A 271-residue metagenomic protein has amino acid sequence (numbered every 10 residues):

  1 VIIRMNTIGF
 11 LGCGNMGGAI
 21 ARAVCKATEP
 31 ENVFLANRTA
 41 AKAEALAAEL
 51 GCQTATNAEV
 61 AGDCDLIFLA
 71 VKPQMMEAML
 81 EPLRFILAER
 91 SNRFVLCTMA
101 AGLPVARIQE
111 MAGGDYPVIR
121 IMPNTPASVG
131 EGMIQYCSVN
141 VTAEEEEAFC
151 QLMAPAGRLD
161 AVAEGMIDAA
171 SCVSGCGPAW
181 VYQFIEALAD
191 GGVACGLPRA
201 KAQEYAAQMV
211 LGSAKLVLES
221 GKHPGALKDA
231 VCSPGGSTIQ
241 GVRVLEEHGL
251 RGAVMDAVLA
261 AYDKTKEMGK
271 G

Functional and structural regions predicted by a protein language model:
V1-G62, E131-G132, V193-C195: NAD(P)+-binding Rossmann beta1-loop-alpha1 motif at the extreme N-terminus of oxidoreductases
I2, A207-G271: NAD(P)-dependent Rossmann-like dehydrogenase/reductase catalytic/cofactor-binding core
I20, F34, L50, A58-I134: Rossmann-like NAD(P)(H) cofactor-binding subdomain of soluble oxidoreductases
V33, A43, M76, P198-A206 (+2 more regions): Small-residue helix-packing motif on alpha-helices
R107-P117, M133-A169, V181-E219: Internal alpha-helical scaffold of NAD(P)-dependent oxidoreductase catalytic cores
V118, I167-C172, P224-D229: Short pre-catalytic strand/loop immediately N-terminal to key active-site residues, enriched for Gly-Thr
